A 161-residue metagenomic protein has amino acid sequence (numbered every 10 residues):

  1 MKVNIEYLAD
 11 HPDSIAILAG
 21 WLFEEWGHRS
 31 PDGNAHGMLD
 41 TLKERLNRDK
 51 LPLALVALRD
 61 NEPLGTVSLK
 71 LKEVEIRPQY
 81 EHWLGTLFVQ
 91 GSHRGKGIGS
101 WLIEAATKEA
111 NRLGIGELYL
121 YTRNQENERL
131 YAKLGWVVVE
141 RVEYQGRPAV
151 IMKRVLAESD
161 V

Functional and structural regions predicted by a protein language model:
M1-G20, A157-V161: Conserved N-terminal entry element of GNAT/NAT acetyltransferase domains
V3, Y119-E128, L134, E140-V161: C-terminal "cap" of GNAT-fold acetyltransferases
G27-V56: Active-site rim helix/loop that mediates acceptor-substrate recognition in acyltransferases
A54-V56, E62-L71, W83, F88: Conserved beta-strand in the GNAT
L58-D60, R154-V155: Active-site beta-strand termini and strand-to-loop segments that position acidic
K72-L84, R94: A conserved beta-turn-beta hairpin within the catalytic core of GNAT-like acetyltransferases that forms part
T86-V89, G95-K108, K133: Conserved acetyl-CoA-binding loop-helix of GNAT-fold acetyltransferases
